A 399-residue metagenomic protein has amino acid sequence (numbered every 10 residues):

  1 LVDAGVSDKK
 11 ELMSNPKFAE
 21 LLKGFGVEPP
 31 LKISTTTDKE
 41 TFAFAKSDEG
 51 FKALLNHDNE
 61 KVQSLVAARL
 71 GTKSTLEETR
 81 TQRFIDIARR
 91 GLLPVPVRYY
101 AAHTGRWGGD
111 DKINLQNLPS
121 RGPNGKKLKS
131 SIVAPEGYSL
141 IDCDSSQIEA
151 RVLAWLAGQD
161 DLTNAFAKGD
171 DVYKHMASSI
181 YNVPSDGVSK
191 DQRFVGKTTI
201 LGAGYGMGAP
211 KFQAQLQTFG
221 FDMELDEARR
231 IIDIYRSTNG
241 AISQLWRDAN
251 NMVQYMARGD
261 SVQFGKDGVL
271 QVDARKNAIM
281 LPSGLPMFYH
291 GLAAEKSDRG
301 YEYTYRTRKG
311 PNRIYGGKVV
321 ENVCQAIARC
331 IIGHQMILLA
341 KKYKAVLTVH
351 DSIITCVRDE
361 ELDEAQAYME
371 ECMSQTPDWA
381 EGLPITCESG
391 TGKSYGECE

Functional and structural regions predicted by a protein language model:
L1-E11, E227, I231-R258, E360-E399: Polymerase palm active-site segment centered on the conserved acidic dipeptide of motif C
D8-G187, L245-S352, D359-E360, Q366-C372: Acidic, glycine-rich two-metal-ion catalytic cores of nucleic acid-processing enzymes
P16, L22, L216, I232-Y235: A general structural motif at alpha-helix termini
L153, K211-M223, R236, G240 (+1 more regions): Catalytic palm subdomain of template-directed nucleic-acid polymerases, centered on the conserved carboxylate motif
S185, F221-I231: Short, positively charged loop/turn segments that connect secondary-structure elements
S189-T199, Y343-K344: Alpha-helical scaffolds flanking conserved acidic
T199-L216: Extended amphipathic alpha-helical segments enriched in small hydrophobics
K211-F212, I332-G333, C387: Helix-rich, typically C-terminal accessory recognition domains appended to large enzymatic cores
